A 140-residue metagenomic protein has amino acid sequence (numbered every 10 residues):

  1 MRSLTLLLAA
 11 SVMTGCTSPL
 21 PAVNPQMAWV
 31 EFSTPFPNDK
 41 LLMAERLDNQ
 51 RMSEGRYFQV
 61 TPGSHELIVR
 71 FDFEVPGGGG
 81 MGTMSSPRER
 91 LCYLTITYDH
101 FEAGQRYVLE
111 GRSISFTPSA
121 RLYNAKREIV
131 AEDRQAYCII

Functional and structural regions predicted by a protein language model:
M1-C16: Sec-dependent bacterial lipoprotein signal peptides
C16-I140: Short loop/turn and low-complexity linker motifs enriched in small/turn-promoting residues
